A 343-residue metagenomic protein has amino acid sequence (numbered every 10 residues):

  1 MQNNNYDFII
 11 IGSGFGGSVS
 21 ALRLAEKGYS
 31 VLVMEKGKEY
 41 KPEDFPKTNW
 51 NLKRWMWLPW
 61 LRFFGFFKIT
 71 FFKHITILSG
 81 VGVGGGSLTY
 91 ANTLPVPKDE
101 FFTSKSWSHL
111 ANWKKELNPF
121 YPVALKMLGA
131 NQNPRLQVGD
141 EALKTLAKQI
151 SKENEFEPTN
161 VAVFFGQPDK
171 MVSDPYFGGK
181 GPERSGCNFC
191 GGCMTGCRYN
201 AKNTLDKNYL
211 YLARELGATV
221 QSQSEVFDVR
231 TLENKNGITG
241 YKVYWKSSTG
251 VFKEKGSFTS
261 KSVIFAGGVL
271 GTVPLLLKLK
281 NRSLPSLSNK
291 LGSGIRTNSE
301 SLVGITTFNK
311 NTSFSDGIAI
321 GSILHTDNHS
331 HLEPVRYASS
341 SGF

Functional and structural regions predicted by a protein language model:
M1-N5, F252-E254: A short, basic/flexible loop-to-alpha-helix module at the beginning of a structural domain
F8-V33: N-terminal Rossmann-like FAD-binding beta1-loop-alpha1 element of flavoenzymes
E26, G37-K47, Y199, N203 (+5 more regions): Glycine-rich loop(s) and the adjacent beta-strand/alpha-helix scaffold that form part
V33-K36, W55-M56: Hydrophobic or amphipathic alpha-helical targeting/insertion segments
L52-R135: Redox-cofactor-proximal catalytic regions of oxidoreductases
K68-I75, G80, A130-P134, K152-F164 (+1 more regions): A short alpha-helix-loop-beta-strand transition element characteristic of N-terminal alpha/beta dinucleotide-binding
F71-F72, G86, Y90, V96 (+2 more regions): FAD cofactor-binding and catalytic pocket of flavoenzymes
N112-V226: Conserved redox-cofactor binding core of oxidoreductases
